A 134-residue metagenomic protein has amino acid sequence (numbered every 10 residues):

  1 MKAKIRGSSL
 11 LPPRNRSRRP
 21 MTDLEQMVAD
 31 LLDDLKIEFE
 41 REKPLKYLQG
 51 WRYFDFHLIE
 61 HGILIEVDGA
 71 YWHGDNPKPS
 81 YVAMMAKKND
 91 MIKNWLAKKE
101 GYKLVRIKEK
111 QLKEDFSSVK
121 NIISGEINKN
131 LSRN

Functional and structural regions predicted by a protein language model:
M1-N134: Nucleic-acid endo/exonuclease domains
